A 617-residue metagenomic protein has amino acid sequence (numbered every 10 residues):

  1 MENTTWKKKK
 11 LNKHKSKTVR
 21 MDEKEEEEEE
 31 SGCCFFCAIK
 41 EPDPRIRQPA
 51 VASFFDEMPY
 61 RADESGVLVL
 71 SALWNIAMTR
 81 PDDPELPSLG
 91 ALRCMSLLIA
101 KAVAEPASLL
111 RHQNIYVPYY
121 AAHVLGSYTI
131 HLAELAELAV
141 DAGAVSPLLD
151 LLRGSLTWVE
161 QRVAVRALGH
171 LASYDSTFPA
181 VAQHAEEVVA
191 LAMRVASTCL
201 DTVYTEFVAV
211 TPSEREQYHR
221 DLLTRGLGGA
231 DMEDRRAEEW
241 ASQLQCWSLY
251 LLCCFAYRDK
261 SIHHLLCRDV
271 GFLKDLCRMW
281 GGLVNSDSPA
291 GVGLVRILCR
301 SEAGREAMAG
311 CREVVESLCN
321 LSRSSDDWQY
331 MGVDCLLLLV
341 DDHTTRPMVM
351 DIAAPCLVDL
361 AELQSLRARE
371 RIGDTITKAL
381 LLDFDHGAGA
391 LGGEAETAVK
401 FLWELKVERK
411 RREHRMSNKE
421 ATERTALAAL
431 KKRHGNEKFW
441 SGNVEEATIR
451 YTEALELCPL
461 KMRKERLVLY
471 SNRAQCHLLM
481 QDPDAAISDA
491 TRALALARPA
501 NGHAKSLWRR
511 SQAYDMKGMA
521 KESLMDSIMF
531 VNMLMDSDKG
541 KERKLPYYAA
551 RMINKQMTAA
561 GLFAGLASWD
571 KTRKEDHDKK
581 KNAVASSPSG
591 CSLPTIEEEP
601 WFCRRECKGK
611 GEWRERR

Functional and structural regions predicted by a protein language model:
M1-D82, L97-A100, H219-M232, I376-H434: N-terminal "cap/leader" segments of large eukaryotic alpha-helical scaffolds
W6-K7, L11, K17-I39, V67-D83 (+16 more regions): Alpha-helical solenoid repeat architecture
E28-L68, N75-Y120, Y128-S146, T157-R162 (+6 more regions): Elongated alpha-helical scaffolds that mediate protein-protein interactions in large eukaryotic proteins, primarily
A354-A361, D515-K539: TPR/TPR-like (Sel1-like) alpha-helical repeat modules
E453-L457, R492-A495, V531-N532: Amphipathic alpha-helical segments of tetratricopeptide repeats
